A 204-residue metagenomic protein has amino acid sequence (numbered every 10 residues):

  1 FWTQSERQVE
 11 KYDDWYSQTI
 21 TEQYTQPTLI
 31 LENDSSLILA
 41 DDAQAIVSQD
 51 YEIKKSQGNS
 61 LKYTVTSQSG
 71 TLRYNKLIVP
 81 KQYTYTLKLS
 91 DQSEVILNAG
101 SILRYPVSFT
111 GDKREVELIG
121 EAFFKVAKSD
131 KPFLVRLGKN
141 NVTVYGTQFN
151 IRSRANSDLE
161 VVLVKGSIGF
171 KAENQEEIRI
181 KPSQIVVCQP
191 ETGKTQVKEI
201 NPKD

Functional and structural regions predicted by a protein language model:
F1-N156, G169-G193: Short acidic/polar, Gly/Pro-enriched loop/turn segments located at secondary-structure boundaries
Q189, G193-D204: Conserved alpha/beta core segments of nucleic-acid transaction machinery
